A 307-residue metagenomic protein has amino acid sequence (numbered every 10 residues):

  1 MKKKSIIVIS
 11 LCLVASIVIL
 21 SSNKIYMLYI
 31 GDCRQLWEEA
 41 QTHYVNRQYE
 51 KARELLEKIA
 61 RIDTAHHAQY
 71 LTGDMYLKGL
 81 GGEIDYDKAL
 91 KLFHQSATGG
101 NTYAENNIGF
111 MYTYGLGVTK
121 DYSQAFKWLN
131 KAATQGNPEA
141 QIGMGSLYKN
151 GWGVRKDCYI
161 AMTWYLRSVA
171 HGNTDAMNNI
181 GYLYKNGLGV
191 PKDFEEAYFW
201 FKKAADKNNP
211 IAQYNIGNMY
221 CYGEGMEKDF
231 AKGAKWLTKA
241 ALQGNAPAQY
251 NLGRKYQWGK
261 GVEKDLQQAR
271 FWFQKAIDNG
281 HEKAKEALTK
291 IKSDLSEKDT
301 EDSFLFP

Functional and structural regions predicted by a protein language model:
M1-C12: N-terminal Sec-pathway targeting helices
S21-L55, H67, P307: N-terminal leader/linker segments that initiate helical-solenoid repeat arrays
G31-D32, H43-Y44, I62-A65, Q69 (+15 more regions): Short helix-capping/linker turns of helical repeat alpha-solenoids
E39-H43, Q69-K78, L92, N107-Y114 (+5 more regions): Hydrophobic face of amphipathic alpha-helices that form TPR/SEL1-like repeat modules and related alpha-solenoid
K275-P307: Terminal, low-structured helical/coil segments at or just beyond the last alpha-helical repeat
